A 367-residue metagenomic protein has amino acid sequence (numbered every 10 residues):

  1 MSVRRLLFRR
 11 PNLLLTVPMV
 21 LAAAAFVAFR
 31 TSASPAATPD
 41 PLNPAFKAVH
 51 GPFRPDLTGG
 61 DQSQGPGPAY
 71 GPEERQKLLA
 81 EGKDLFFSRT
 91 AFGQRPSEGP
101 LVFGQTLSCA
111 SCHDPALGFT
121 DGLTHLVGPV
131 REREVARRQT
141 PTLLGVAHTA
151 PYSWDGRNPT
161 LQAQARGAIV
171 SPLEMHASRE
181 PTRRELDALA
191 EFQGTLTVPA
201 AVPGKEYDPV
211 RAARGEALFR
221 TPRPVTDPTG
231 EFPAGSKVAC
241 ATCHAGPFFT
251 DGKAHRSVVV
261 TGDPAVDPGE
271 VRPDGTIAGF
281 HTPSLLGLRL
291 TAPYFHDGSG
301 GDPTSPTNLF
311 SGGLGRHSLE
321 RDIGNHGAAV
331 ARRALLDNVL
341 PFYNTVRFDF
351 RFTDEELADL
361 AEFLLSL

Functional and structural regions predicted by a protein language model:
M1-L7: N-terminal Lys/Arg-rich, disordered targeting/topogenic segments
L7-L367: Periplasmic c-type cytochrome electron-transfer domains
